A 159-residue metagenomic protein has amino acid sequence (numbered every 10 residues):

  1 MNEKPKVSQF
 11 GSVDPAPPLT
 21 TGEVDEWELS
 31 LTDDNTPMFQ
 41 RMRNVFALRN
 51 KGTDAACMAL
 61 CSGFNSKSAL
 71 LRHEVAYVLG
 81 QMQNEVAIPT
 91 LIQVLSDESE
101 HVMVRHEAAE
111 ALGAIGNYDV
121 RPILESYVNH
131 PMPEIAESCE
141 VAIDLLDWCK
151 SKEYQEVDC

Functional and structural regions predicted by a protein language model:
M1-R43, C159: N-terminal "cap/leader" segments of large eukaryotic alpha-helical scaffolds
P17-T32, T53-N65, N84-S96, N117-N129 (+1 more regions): Amphipathic alpha-helical scaffolding segments comprising HEAT/armadillo-like alpha-solenoid repeats
N35-P37, K67-S68, S99-H101, P131-M132: Short inter-helical turns and helix N-cap capping residues of alpha-solenoid HEAT/ARM repeat scaffolds
K67-P89: Helix-adjacent hinge/juxtasegments
M103, M132-V141, S151: Boundary/linker segments of alpha-helical solenoid repeat arrays
